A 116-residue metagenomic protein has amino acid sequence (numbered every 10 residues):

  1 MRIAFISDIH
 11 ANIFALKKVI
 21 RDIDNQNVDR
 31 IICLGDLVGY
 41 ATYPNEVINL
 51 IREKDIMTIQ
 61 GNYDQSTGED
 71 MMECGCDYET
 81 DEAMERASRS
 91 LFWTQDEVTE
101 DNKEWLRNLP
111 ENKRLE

Functional and structural regions predicted by a protein language model:
M1-I56: N-terminal active-site segment of His-dependent metallophosphoesterases
K54-L115: Active-site neighborhood of divalent metal-dependent phosphoester bond hydrolases
